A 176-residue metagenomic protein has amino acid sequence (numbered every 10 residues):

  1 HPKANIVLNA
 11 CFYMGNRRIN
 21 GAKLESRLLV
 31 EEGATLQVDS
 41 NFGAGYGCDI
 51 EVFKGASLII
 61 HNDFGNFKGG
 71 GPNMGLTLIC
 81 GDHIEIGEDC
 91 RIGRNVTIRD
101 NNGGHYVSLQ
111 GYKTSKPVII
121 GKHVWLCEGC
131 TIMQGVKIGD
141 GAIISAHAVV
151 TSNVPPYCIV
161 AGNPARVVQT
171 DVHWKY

Functional and structural regions predicted by a protein language model:
H1-R99, G121-H123, C130, D140 (+3 more regions): Domain-scale signature associated with acetyltransferase and cell-envelope carbohydrate enzymes
G81, S115-K116, M133: Short loop/turn microsegments at loop-to-beta-strand junctions
N102-G103, S108-Q110, V136, T170-V172: Conserved catalytic-core motifs of eukaryotic protein kinase domains, centered on the activation segment
Q110-G121: Glycine-rich NAD(P)-binding loop of Rossmann-like domains
P117-V118, G135-V136, T151, Y157: A short, glycine- and basic residue-enriched loop/turn that sits immediately adjacent to a domain's principal
I143-V149: A generic "structured core" feature
